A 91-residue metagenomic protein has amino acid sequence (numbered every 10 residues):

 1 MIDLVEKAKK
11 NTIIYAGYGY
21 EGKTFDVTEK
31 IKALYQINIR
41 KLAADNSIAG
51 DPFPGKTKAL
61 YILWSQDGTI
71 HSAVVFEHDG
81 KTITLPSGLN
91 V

Functional and structural regions predicted by a protein language model:
M1-V91: Extracellular, modular beta-sheet/disulfide-rich ectodomains of secreted and cell-surface proteins
